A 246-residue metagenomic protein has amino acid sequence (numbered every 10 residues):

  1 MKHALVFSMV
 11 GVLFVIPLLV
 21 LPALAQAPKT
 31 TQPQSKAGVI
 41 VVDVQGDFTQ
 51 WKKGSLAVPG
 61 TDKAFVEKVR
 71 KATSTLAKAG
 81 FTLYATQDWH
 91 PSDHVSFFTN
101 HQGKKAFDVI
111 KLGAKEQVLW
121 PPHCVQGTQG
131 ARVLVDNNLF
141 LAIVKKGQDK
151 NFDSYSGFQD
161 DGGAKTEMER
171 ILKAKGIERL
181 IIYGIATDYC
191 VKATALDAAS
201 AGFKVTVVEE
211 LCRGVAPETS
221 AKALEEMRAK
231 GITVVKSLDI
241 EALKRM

Functional and structural regions predicted by a protein language model:
M1-A4: Positively charged n-region of N-terminal signal peptides that target proteins for export
S8-V20: Bacterial N-terminal signal peptides
L24-G147, A174, E178, S200-V207 (+1 more regions): Active-site acidic carboxylates
N138-L172: Histidine/lysine/aspartate-rich catalytic loop segments that bind and position anionic ligands
Y183: Short beta-strand immediately N-terminal to the catalytic nucleophile in serine-hydrolase-like folds
T187: Catalytic phosphate/metal-binding cores of nucleic-acid and nucleotide-processing enzymes, i.e., regions that mediate
V191-S200: Histidine-anchored nucleotide/phosphate-binding helix
